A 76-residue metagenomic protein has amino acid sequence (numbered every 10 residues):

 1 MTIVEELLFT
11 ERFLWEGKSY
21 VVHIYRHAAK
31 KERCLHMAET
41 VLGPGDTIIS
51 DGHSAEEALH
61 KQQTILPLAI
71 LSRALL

Functional and structural regions predicted by a protein language model:
M1-S19: Negatively charged, low-complexity tracts enriched in Asp/Glu with abundant Ser/Thr
E6-L7, Y25-H27, P44, R73: Compositionally biased, intrinsically disordered low-complexity segments
F13, Y25, A38, A55 (+1 more regions): Compositionally biased, intrinsically disordered low-complexity segments enriched in polar/proline residues
G17, A29-K30, E56, H60: Generic cytosolic/nucleocytoplasmic N-terminal low-complexity/intrinsically disordered segments
V21-H23: Short linear proline/tyrosine/threonine-rich motifs used for host-factor recruitment and membrane trafficking/assembly
R26-T47: Short aromatic-glycine-(Arg/Gly/Cys) micro-motifs in beta-strand/loop hairpins
G43-L76: Mixed-charge, Lys/Arg-enriched low-complexity segments
